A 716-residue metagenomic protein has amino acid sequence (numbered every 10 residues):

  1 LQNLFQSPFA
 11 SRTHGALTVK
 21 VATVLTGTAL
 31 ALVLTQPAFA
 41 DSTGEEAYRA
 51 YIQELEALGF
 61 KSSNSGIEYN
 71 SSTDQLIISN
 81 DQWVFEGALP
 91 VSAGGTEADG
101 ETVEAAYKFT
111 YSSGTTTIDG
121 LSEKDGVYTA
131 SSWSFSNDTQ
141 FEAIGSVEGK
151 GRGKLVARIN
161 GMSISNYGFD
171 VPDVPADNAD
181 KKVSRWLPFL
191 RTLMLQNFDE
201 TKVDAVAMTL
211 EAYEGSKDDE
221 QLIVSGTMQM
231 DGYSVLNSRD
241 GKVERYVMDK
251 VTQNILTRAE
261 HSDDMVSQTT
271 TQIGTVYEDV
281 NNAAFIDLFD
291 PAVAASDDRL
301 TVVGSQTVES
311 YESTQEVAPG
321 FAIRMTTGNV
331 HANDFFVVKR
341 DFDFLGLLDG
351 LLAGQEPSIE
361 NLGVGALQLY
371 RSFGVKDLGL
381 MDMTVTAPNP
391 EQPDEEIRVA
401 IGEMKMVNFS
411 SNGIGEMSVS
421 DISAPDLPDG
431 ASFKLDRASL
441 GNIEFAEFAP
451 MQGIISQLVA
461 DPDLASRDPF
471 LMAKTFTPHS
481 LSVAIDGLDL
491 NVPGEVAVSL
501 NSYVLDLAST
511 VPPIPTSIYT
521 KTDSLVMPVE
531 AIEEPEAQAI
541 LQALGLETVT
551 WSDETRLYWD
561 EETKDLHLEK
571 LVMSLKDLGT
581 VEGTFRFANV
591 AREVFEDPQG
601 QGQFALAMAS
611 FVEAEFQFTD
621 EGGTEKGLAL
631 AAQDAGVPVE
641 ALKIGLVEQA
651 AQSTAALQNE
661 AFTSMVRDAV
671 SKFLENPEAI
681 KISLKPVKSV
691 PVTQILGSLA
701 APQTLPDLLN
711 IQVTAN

Functional and structural regions predicted by a protein language model:
L1-A40, L684: Gram-negative bacterial Sec-dependent N-terminal signal peptides
L34, A38-N716: Glycine-rich, small/hydroxylated-residue low-complexity segments
